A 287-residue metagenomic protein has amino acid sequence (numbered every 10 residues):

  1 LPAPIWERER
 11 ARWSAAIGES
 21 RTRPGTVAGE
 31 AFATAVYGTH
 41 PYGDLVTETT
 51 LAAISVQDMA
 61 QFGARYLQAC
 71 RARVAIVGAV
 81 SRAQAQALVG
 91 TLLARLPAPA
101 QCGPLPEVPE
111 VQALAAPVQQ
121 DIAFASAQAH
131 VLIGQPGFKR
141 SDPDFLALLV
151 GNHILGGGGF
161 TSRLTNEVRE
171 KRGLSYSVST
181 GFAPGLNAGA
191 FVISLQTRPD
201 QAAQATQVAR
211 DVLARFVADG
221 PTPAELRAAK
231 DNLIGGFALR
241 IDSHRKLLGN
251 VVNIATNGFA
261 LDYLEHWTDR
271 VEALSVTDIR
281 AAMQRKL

Functional and structural regions predicted by a protein language model:
L1, L92-A100, D211-G220: A common structural junction motif
P4-E7, A16-R71, R95-D142, G156-A203 (+3 more regions): Non-catalytic beta-strand/loop surface segments
A79: Carbohydrate-associated surface elements
R82-Q86, Q201-A205: Short, conserved charged micro-motifs
